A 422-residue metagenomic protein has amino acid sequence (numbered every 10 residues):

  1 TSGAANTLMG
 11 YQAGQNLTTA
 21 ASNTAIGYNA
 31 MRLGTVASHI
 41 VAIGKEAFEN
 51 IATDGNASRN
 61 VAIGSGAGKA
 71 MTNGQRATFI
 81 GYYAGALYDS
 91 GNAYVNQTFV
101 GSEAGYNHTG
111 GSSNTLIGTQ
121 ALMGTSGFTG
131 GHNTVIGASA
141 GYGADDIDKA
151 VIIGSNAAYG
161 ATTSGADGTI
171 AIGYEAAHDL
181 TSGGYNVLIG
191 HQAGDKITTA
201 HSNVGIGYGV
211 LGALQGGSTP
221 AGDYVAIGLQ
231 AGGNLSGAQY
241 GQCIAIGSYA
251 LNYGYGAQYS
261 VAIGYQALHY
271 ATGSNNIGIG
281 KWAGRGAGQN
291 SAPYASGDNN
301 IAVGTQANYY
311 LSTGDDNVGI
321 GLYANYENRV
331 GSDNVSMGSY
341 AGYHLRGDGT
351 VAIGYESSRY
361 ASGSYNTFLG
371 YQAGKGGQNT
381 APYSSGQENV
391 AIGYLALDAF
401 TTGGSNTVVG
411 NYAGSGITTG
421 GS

Functional and structural regions predicted by a protein language model:
T1-S422: Glycine- and small/polar-enriched repetitive beta-structure motifs of secreted/surface proteins
